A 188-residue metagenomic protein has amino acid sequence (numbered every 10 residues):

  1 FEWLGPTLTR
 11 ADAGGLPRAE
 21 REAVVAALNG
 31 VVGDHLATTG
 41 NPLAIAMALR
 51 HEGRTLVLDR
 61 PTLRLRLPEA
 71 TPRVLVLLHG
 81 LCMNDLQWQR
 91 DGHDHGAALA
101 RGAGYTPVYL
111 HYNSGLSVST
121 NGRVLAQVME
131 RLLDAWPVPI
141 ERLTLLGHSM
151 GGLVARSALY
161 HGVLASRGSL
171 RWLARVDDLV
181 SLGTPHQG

Functional and structural regions predicted by a protein language model:
F1-L110, T120, Q127, R131-V138 (+1 more regions): Flexible, membrane-associating and regulatory peripheral segments of lipid-active enzymes
V76-L81, L110, S114-G188: Serine-dependent carboxylesterase/thioesterase catalytic core of lipase-like alpha/beta-hydrolase/SGNH enzymes
